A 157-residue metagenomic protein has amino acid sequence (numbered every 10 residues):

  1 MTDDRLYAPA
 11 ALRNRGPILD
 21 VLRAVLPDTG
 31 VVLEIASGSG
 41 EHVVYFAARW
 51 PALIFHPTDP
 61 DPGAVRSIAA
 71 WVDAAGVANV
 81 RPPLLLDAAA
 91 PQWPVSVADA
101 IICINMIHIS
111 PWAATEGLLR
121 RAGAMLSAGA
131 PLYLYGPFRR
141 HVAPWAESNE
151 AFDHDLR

Functional and structural regions predicted by a protein language model:
M1-P27: Class I SAM-dependent methyltransferase Rossmann-like catalytic core, especially the SAM/SAH-binding loop
L33, E41-P91: Class I SAM-dependent methyltransferase SAM/SAH-binding core
G38: Conserved glycine-rich SAM-binding loop
W93-I101: A short acidic, Gly/Pro-enriched loop at the edge of an enzyme's catalytic core that lines a small-molecule cofactor
I101-I107, Y135: Residues lining the SAM
I109-A122: A short, conserved alpha-helix within the catalytic core of class I
A128-F138: Conserved beta-strand signature within the Rossmann-like core of class I S-adenosyl-L-methionine
W145-R157: Conserved Class I S-adenosyl-L-methionine
